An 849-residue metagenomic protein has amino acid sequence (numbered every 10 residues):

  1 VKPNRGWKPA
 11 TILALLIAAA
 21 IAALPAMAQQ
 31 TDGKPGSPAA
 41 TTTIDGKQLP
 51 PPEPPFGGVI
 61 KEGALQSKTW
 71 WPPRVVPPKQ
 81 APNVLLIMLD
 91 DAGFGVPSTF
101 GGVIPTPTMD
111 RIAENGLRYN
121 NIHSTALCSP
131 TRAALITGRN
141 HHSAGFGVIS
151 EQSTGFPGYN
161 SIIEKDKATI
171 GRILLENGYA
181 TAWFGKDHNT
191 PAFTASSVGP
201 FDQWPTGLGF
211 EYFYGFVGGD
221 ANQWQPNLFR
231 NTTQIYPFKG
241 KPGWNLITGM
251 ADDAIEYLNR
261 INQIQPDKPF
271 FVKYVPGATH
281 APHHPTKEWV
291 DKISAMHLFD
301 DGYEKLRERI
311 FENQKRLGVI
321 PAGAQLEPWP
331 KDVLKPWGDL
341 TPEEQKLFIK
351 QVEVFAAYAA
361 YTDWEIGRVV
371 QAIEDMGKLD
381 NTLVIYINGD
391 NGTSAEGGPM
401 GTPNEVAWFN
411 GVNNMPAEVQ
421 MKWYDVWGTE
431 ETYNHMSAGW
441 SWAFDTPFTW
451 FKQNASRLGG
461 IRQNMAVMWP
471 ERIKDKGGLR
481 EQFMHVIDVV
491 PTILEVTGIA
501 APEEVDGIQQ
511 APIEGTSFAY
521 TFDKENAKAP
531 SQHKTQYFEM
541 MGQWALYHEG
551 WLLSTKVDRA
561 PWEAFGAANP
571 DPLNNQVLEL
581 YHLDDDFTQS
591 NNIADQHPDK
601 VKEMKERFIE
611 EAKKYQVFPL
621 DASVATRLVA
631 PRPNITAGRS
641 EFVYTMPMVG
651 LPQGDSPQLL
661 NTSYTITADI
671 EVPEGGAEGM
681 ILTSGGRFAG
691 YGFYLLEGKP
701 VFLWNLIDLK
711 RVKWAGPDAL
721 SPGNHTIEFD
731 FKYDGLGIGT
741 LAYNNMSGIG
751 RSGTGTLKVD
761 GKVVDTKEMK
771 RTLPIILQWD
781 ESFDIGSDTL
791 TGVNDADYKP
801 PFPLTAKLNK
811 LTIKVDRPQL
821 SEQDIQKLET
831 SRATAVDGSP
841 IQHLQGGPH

Functional and structural regions predicted by a protein language model:
V1-L13: Bacterial N-terminal signal peptides that target proteins for export
T11-A23: Bacterial N-terminal signal peptides
I17, T42, K47-E579, F587-E606 (+6 more regions): Formylglycine-dependent sulfatase
L24-A28: Sec/Tat signal peptide C-region and signal peptidase I cleavage site
Q29-P35, G847-P848: Cleaved targeting-peptide boundary
G36, S531, F538-M540, R687 (+2 more regions): Residues that act as N-cap/strand-start positions at coil-to-secondary-structure junctions
K605-V624: Charge-dense polyanion-binding interfaces
P619, S623-H849: Extracellular glycan-associated modules
